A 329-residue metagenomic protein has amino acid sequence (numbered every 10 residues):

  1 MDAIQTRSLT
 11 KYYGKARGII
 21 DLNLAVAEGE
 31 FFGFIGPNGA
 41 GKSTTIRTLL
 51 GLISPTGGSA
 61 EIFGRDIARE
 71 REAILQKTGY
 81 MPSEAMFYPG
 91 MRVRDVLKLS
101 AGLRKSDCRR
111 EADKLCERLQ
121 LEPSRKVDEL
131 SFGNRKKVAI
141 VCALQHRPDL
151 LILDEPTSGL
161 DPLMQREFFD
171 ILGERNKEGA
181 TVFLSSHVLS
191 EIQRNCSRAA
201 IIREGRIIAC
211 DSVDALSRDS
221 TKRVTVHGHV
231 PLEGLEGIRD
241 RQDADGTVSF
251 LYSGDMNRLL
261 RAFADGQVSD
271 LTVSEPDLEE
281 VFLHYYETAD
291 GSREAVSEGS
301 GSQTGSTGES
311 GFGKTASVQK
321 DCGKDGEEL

Functional and structural regions predicted by a protein language model:
G58-R69, A73-I74: Conserved ABC transporter NBD signature motif
R109-E129: Conserved ABC nucleotide-binding domain
I140: Hydrophobic anchor residue at the start of the ABC signature
L151-E155, L160: Catalytic Walker B motif of ABC-type/P-loop ATPase nucleotide-binding domains
F168-S253: ABC transporter nucleotide-binding domain
K222-A289, R293, S297, S302 (+1 more regions): Short, charged/small-residue-rich alpha-helical element at the C-terminal edge of ABC transporter nucleotide-binding
